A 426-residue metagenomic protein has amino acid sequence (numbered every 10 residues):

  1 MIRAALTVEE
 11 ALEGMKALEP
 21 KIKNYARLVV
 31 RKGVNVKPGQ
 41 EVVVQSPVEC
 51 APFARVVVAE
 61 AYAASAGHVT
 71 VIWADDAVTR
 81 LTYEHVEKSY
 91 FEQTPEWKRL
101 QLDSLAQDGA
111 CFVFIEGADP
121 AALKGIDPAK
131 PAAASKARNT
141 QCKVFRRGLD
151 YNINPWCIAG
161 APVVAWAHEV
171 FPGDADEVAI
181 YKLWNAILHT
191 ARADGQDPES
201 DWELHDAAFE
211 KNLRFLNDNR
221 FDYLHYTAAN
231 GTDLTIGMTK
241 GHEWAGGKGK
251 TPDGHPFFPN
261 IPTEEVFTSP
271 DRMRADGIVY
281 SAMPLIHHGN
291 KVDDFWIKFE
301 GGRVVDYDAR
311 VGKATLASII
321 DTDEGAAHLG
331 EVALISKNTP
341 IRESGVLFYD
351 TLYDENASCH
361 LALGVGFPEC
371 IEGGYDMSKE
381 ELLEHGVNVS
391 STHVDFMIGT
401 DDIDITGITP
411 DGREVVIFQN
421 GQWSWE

Functional and structural regions predicted by a protein language model:
I2-D276, R413-V415, W423-E426: Active-site bordering "gate/hinge" segments that shape substrate access to catalytic or cofactor-binding pockets
R27, N217-N219, H288-N290, G325 (+2 more regions): Short solvent-exposed loop/turn micro-motifs enriched in small/polar/acidic residues
G237, Y307-D308, F418: Short linear motifs in exposed loops
T268-E324: Long, well-ordered mid-to-C-terminal structural blocks that present hydrophobic/aromatic surfaces
R274-D276, V292-D294, G301-V304, A327-E331 (+3 more regions): Active-site lining segments that contact anionic ligands and/or coordinate catalytic metals
D306-Y375: Dual-mode signal for accessory low-complexity, basic/Gly-rich regions
E380-E426: Extended hydrophobic packing segments that form well-structured cores
